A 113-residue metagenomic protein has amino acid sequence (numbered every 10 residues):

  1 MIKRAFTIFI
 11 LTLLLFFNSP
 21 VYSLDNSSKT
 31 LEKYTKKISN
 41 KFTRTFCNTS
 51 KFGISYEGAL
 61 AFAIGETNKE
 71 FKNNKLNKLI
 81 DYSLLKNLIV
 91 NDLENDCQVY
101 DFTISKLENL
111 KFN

Functional and structural regions predicted by a protein language model:
M1, L15, F52, E94-V99: Unusually extended, aromatic-enriched hydrophobic runs near protein termini
M1-L24: Classical Sec-dependent N-terminal signal peptides that target proteins to the secretory pathway
I2-K3, F17, K36, S105 (+1 more regions): Generic cytosolic/nucleocytoplasmic N-terminal low-complexity/intrinsically disordered segments
F6-I8, S19, F52, K78 (+1 more regions): Residue-level marker of intrinsically disordered, low-complexity segments enriched for small/polar residues
F17, N40-K41, V90-N91: Processing junctions and N-termini across compartments
L24-K75, N95: Short N-proximal segments of mature Sec-exported proteins
E57-N113: Compact alpha-helical subdomains of small soluble proteins
